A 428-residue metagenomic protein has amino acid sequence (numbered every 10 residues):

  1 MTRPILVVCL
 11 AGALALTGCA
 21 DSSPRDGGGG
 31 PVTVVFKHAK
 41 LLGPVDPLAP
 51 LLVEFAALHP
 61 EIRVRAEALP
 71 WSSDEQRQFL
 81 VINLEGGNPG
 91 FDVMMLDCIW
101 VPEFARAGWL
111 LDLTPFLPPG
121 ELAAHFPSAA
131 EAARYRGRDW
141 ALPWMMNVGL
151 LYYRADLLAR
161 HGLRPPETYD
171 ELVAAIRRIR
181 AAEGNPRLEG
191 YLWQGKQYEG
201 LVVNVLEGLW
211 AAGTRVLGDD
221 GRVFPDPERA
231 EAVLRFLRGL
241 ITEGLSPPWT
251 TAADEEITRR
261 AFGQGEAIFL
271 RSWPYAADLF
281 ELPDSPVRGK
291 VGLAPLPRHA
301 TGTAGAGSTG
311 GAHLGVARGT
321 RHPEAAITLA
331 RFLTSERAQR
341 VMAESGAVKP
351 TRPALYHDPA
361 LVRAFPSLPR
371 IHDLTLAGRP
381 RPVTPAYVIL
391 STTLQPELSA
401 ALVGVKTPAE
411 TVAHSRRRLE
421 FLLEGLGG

Functional and structural regions predicted by a protein language model:
P4-P102, E121, S285, A300-T301 (+4 more regions): Conserved N-terminal structural module of periplasmic/extracytoplasmic solute-binding proteins
A68-F79, I99, Y169-A174, W249-G263: Short helix-initiation/N-cap motifs at beta->coil->alpha
V81-N83, P89-D92, G120-L157, E189 (+2 more regions): A structural signal for short loop-to-beta-strand junctions that line the ligand-binding cleft of periplasmic/secreted
D92-M95, I268-W273: Paired acidic/hydrophobic, glycine-rich loop segments that form the ligand-binding mouth/hinge of periplasmic-binding
C98-V148, V173, E189, L201-N204 (+4 more regions): Hinge/lid segment of periplasmic solute-binding proteins
Y135-R136, W140-W144, G149, V173-R222 (+2 more regions): Extracytoplasmic/periplasmic solute-binding protein
I176-R180, D220-T251, L296: Glycine-centered hinge/linker elements that transmit conformational signals in sensory and ligand-binding systems
W273-R288, P297-P396, L426: C-terminal lobe and pocket-closing loops of periplasmic/extracytoplasmic Venus-flytrap solute-binding proteins
